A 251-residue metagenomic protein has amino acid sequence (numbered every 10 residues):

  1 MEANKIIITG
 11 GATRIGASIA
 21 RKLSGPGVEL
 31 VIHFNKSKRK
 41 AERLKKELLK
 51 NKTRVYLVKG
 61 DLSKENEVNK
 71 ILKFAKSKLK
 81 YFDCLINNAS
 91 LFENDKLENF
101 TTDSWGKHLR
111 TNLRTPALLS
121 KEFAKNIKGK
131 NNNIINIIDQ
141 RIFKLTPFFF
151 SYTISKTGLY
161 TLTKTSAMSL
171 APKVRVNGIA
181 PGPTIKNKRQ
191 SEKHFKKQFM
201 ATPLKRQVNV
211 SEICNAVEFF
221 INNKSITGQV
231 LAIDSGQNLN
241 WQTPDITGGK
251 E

Functional and structural regions predicted by a protein language model:
A12-R14: Conserved glycine-rich cofactor-binding loop
V28-R43: Conserved glycine-rich Rossmann-like NAD(P)H-binding loop of the short-chain dehydrogenase/reductase
N88-E93, G236: Conserved NAD(P)H cofactor-binding loop of Rossmann-fold oxidoreductase domains
K96-L97, S104-L109, Q198: Substrate-binding pocket helix/loop in short-chain dehydrogenase/reductase
N133-A171, P183, Q237: Catalytic loop of short-chain dehydrogenase/reductase
K144, T227-E251: Short C-terminal tail/terminal secondary-structure segment of NAD(P)H-dependent dehydrogenase/reductase domains
V210-I233, N238: C-terminal substrate-recognition "lid" of short-chain dehydrogenase/reductases
